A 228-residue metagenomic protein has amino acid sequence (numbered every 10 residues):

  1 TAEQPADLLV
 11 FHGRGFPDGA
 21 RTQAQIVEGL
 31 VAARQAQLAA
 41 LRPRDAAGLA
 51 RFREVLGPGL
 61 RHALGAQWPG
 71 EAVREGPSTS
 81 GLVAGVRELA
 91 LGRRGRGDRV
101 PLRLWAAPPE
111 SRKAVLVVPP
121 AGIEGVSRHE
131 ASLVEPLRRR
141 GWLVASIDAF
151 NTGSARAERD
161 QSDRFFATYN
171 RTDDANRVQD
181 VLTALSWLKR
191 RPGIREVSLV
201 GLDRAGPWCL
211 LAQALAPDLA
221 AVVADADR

Functional and structural regions predicted by a protein language model:
T1-K113, G122-L143, F150-G153, E158-R190 (+3 more regions): Alpha/beta-hydrolase-fold serine-hydrolase catalytic core, especially in secreted/extracellular enzymes
V117-P119: Charged, long alpha-helical assembly modules
D148, V200, D225-A226: Alpha/beta-hydrolase-fold catalytic nucleophile elbow
V200-L210: Gly/Ala-rich beta-loop-alpha elbow adjacent to hydrolase catalytic centers
L211-L215: Active-site signature of alpha/beta-hydrolase-fold catalytic machinery across serine- and Asp/Cys-nucleophile hydrolases
